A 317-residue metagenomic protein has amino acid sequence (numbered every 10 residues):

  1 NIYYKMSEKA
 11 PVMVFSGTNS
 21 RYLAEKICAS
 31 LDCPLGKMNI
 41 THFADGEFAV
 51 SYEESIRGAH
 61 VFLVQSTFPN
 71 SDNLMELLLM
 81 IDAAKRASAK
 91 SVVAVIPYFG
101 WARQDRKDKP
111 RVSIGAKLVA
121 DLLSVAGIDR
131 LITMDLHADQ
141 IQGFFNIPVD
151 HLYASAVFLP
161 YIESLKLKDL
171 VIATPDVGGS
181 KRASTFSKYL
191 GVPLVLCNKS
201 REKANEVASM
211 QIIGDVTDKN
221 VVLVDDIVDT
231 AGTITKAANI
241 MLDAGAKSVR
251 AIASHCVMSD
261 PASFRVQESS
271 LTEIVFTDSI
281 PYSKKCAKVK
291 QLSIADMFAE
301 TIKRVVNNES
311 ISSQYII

Functional and structural regions predicted by a protein language model:
N1-I317: PRPP-associated nucleotide enzymes
